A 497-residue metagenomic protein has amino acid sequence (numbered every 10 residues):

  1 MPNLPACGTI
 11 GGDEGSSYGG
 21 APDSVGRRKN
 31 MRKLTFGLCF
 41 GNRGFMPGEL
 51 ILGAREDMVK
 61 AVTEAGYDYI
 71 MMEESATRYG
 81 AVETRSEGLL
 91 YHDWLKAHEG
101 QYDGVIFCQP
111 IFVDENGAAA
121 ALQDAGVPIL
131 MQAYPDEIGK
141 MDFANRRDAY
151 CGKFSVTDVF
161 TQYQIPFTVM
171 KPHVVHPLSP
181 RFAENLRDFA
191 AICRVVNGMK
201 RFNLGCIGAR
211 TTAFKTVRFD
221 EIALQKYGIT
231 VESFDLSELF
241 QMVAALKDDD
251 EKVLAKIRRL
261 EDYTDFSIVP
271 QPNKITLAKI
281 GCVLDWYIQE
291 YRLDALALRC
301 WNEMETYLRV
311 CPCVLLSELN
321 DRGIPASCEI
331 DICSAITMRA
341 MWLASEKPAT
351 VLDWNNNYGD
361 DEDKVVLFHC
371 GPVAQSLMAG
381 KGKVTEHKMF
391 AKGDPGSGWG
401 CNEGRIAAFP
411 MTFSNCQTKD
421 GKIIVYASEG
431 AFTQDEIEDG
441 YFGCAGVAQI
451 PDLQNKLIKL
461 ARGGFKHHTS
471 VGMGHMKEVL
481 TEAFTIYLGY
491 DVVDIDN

Functional and structural regions predicted by a protein language model:
G11, G15-N30: Short, Lys/Arg-enriched N-terminal segments with co-localized hydrophobic residues within the first ~10-30 amino acids
M31-S155, K171-C193, G205, R210-F214 (+2 more regions): Metallocofactor- and cofactor-centric catalytic cores in central/energy metabolism, strongly enriched
L38, A191-F219, D363-E386: Conserved anion/nucleotide-ligand pocket segment
T157-H173: Conserved thiamine diphosphate
K256-I257, Y263-A344: Long, internal scaffold/assembly segments composed of regular secondary structure
G323-E436: C-terminal catalytic subdomain
D394-N497: Extended hydrophobic packing segments that form well-structured cores
